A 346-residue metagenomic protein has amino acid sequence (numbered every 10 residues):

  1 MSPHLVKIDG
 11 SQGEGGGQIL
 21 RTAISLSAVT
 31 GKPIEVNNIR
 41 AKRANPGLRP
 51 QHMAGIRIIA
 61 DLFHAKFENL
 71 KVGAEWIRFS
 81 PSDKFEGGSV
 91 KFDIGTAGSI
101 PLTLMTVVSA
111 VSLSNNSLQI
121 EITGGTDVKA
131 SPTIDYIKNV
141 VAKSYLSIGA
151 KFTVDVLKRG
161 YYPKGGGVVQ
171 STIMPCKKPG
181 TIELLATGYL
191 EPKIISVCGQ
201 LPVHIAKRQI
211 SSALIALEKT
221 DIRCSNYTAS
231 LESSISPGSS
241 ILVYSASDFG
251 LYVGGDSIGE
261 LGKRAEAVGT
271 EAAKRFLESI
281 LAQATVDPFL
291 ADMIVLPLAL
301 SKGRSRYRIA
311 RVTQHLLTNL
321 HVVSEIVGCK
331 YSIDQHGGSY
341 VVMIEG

Functional and structural regions predicted by a protein language model:
S2-S27: N-terminal basic/disordered segments at the start of proteins
L20-I34, I58-L62, S82-K84, I100-E121 (+6 more regions): Proline/glycine-anchored alpha-helix kink/cap motifs
K42-I56: N-terminal beta-loop-helix "entrance" segment that forms/cooperates in small-molecule cofactor or anionic ligand
M53-T153, Q170: A generic, well-ordered mixed alpha/beta core segment in the N-terminal half of proteins
K66-L70, S117-L118, G149-R159, L217-S236 (+3 more regions): Flexible, glycine/charged-enriched surface loops at secondary-structure junctions
F85-G88, D93-G95, L113, V140 (+2 more regions): Phosphate/diphosphate-binding glycine-rich loops and adjacent basic-rich segments that engage nucleotide
A130, S147, P179-P288, K302 (+1 more regions): Conserved mixed alpha/beta catalytic, RNA-binding, or beta-rich assembly cores of soluble enzyme, regulatory
Y307-G346: C-terminal functional modules
